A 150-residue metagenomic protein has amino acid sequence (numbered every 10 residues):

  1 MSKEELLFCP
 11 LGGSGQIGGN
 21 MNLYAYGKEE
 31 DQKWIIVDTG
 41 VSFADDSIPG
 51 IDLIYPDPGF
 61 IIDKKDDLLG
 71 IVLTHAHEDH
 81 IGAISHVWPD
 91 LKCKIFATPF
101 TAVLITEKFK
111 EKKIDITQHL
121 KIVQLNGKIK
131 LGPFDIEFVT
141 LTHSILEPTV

Functional and structural regions predicted by a protein language model:
M1-V72, H77-V150: His/Asp/Glu-rich metal-coordinating catalytic cores of metallo-dependent phosphodiesterases/hydrolases acting on
